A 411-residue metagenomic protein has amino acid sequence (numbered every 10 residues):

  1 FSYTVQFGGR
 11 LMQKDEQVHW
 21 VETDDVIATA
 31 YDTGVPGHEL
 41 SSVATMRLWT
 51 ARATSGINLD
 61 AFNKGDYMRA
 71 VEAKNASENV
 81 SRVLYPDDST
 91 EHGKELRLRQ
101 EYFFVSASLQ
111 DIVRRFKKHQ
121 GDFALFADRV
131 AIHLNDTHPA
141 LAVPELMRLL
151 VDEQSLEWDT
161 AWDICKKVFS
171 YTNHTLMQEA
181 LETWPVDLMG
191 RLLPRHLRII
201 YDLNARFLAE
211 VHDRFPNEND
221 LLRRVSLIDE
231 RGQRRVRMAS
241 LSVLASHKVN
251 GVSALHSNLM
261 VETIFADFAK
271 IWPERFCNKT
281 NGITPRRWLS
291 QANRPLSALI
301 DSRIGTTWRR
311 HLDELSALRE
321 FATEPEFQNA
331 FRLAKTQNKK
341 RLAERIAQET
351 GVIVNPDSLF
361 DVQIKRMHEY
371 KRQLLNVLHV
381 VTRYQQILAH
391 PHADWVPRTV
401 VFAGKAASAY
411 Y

Functional and structural regions predicted by a protein language model:
F1-Y411: A conserved ligand/cofactor-binding region detector
